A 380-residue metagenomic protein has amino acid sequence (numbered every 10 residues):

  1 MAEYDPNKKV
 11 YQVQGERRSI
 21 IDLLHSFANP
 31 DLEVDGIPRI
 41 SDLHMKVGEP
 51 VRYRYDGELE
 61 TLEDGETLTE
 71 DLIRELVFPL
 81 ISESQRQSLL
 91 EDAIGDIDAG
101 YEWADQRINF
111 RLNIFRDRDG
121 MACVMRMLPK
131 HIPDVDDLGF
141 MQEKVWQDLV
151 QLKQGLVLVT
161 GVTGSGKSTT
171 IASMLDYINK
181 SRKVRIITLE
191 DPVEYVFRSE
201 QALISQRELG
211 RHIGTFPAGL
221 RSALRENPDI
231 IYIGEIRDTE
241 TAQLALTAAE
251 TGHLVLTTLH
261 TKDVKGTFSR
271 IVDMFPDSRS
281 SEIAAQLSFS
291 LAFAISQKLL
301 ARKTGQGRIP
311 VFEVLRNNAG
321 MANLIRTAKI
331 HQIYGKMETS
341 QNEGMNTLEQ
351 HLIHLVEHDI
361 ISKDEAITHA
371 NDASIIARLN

Functional and structural regions predicted by a protein language model:
A2-N380: Short, flexible helix-loop junctions that flank or precede catalytic/ligand sites
